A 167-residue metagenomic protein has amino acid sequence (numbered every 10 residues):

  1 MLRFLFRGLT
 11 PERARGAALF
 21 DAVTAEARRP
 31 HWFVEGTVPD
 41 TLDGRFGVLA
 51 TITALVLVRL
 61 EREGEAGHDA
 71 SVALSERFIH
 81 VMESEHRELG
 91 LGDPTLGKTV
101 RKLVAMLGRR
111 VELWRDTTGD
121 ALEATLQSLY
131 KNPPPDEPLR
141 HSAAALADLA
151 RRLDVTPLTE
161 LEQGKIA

Functional and structural regions predicted by a protein language model:
M1-A167: Surface/interface-facing alpha-helical segments and adjacent flexible terminal/loop regions used for partner/assembly
